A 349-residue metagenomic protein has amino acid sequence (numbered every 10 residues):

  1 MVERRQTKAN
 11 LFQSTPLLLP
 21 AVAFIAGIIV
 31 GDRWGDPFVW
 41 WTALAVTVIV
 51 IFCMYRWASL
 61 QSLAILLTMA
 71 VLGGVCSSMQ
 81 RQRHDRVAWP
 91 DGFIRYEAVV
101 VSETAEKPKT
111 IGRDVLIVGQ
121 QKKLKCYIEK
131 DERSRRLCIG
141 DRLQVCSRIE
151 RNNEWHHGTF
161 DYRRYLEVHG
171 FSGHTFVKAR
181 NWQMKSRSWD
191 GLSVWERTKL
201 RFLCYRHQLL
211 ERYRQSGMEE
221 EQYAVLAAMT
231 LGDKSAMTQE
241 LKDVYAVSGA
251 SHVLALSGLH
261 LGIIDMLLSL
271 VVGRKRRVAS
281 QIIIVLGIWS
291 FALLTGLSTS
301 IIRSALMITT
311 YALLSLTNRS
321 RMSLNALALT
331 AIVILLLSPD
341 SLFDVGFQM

Functional and structural regions predicted by a protein language model:
V2-N10, M69-H252: Membrane-interface helix/helix-cap signal primarily in integral membrane proteins
T7-S14, R277-I283: Short, 15-30-residue, compositionally biased linear elements with alpha-helical propensity or flexible coil
L11-M54, D344-F347: Membrane-embedded alpha-helical segments of integral membrane proteins
F12-L18, T230-S235, T295-I301: Hydrophobic alpha-helical transmembrane segments
L19, A23, A64-A70, F202 (+3 more regions): Small-residue packing motifs within transmembrane alpha-helices
G27, L60-A64, T175, T238-M349: Hydrophobic alpha-helical transmembrane segments in multi-pass membrane proteins
V48-G74: Start-transfer (signal-anchor) and selected internal transmembrane alpha helices of multi-pass inner/ER membrane
